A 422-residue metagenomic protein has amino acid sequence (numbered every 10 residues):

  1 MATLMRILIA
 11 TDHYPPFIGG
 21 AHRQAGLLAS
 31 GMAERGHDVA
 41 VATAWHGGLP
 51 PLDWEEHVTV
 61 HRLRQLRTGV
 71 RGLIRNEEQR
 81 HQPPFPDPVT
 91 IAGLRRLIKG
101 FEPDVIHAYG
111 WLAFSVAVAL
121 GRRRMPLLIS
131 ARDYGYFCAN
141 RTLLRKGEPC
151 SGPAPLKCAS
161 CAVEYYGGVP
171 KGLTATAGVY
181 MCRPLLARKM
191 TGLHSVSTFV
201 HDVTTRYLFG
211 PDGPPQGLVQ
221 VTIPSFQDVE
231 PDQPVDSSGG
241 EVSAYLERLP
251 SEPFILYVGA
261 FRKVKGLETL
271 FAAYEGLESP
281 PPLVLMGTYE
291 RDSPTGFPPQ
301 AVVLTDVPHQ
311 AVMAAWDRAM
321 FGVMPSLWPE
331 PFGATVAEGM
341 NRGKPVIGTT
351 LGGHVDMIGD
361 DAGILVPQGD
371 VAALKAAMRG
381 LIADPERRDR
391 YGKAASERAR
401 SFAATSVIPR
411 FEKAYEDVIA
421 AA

Functional and structural regions predicted by a protein language model:
M1-V60, E275: N-terminal subdomain of nucleotide-sugar transferases
Y136, C150-D236: Donor nucleotide-sugar binding/catalytic pocket of nucleotide-sugar-dependent glycosyltransferases
H194, E247-K265, F271: Conserved donor-binding/catalytic core segment of Leloir-type glycosyltransferases
D292-A314: Nucleotide-activated donor-binding/catalytic signature segment of Leloir-type glycosyltransferases, i.e., the conserved
M313, V336-N341, V355-D356: Short alpha-helical segment that forms part of, or immediately flanks, the ligand-binding pocket in carbohydrate-active
D317-P331, K344: Acidic donor-binding loop of glycosyltransferase active sites
D360, I364-V371, G380-E386: Conserved acidic donor-binding segment of nucleotide-sugar-dependent glycosyltransferases
G380, R387-S401, K413: A short, well-ordered alpha-helix in the C-terminal region of glycosyltransferases
